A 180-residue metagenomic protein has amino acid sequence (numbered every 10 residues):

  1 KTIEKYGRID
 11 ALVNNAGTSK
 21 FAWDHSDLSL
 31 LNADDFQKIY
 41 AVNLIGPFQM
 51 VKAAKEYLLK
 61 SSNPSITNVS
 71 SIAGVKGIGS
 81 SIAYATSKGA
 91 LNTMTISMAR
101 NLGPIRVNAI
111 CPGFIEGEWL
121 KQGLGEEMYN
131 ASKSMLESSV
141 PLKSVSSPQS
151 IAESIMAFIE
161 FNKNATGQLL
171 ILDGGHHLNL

Functional and structural regions predicted by a protein language model:
W23-L28, N32-Q37, L136: Substrate-binding pocket helix/loop in short-chain dehydrogenase/reductase
V51, S87: Active-site helix of classical SDR
E56, I96-G103: Alpha-helical segment proximal to the catalytic Tyr-Lys
N63, G103-R106, A165-G167: Short, small/polar-rich loop/turn modules that mediate ligand/substrate recognition or access, typified
S71: Residue(s) in the substrate-gating loop at a strand-loop-helix junction that position the organic substrate next
K76, M156, E160-L180: Short C-terminal tail/terminal secondary-structure segment of NAD(P)H-dependent dehydrogenase/reductase domains
I105, C111-E126: Short, flexible catalytic-loop segment of classical short-chain dehydrogenase/reductase
